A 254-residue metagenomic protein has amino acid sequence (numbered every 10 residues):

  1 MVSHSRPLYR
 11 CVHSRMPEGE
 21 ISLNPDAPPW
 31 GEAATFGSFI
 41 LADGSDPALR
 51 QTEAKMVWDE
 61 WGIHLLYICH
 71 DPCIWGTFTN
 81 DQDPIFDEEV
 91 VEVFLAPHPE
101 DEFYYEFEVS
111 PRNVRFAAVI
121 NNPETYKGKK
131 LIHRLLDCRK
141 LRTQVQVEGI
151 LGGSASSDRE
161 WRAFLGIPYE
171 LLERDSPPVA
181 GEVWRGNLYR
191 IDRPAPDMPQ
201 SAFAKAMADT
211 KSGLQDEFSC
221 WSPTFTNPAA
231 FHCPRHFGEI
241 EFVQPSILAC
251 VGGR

Functional and structural regions predicted by a protein language model:
M1-R254: Structural preference for beta-rich elements and adjacent junctions enriched in aromatics
